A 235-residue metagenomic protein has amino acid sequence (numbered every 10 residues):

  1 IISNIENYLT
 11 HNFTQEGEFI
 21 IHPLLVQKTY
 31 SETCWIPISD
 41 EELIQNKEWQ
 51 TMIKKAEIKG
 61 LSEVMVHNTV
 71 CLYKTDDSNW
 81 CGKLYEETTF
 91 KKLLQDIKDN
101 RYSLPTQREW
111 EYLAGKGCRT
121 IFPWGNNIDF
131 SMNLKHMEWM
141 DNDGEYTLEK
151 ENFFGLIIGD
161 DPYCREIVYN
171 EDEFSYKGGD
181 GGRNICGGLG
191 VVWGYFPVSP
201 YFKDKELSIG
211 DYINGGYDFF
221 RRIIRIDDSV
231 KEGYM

Functional and structural regions predicted by a protein language model:
I1-L104, G210-M235: Extended beta-strand/loop cores of jelly-roll/beta-sandwich
S3-N7, R101, G144-E145, V198-D204: A short linear-motif detector with a strong N-terminal bias
E41-L43, E48, I121, W139 (+3 more regions): General N-terminal targeting signals
E42, A56, G117, D129-S131 (+3 more regions): Residue-level detector of solvent-exposed, low-hydrophobicity positions
W49-K54, I128-S131, G190-G194, Y201: Glycine-rich loops and low-complexity Gly/Arg-rich segments that provide flexible linkers or classic glycine-based
K59-V66, M140-N142, P200-I209: Low-complexity, flexible helical/coil segments
C71-G188: Functional-site microenvironments in short loops/helix caps that host divalent-cation chemistry
K150, F154, G159-M235: Surface-exposed recognition segments
